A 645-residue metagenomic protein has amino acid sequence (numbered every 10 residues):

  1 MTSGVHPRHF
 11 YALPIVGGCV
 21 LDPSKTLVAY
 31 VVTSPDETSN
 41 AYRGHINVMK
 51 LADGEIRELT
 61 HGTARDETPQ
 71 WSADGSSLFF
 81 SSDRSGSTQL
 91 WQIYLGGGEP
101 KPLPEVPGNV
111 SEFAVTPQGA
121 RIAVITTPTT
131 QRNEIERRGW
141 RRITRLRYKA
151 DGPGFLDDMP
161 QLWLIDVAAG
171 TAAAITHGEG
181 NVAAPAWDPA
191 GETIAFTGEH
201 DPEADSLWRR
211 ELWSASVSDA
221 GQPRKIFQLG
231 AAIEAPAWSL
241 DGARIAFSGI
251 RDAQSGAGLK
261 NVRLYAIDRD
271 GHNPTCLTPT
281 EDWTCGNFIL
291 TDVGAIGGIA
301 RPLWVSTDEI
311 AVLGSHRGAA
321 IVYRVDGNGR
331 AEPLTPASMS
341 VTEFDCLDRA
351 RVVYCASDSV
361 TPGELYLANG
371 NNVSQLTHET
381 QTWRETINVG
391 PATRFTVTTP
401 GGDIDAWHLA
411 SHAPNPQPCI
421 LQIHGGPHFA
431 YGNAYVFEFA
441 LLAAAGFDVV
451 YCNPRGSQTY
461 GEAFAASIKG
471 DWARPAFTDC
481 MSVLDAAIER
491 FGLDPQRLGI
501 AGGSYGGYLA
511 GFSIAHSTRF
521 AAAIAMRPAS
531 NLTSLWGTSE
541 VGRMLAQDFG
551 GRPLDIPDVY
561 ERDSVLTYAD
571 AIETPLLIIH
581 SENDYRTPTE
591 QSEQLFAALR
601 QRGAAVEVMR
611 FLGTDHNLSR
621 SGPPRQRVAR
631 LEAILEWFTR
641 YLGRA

Functional and structural regions predicted by a protein language model:
G17-V20, A123-I125, R132-E134, R142 (+7 more regions): Non-catalytic accessory segments flanking enzyme active sites
P23-S24, A73-D74, P117-Q118, P189-A190 (+3 more regions): Residue-level detector of Asp-centered blade-edge/turn motifs that repeat once per structural unit in beta-propeller
V28, L78, I122-A123, I194-A195 (+3 more regions): Hydrophobic beta-strand positions that form the internal "hydrophobic ladder" of WD40/Gbeta-like beta-propeller blades
V32-H45, T60-D66, S81-W91, E105-S111 (+11 more regions): A flexible loop/linker signature enriched in serine peptidases of the S9 family
L51-G54, Y94-G98, D166-G170, S216-A220 (+3 more regions): Short loop/turn segments that connect beta-strands within beta-propeller blades
E379-Q496, G503, L535-T538: Cap/lid segment of the alpha/beta-hydrolase catalytic domain
P454-A645: Active-site-proximal cap/loop segments of hydrolase catalytic domains
